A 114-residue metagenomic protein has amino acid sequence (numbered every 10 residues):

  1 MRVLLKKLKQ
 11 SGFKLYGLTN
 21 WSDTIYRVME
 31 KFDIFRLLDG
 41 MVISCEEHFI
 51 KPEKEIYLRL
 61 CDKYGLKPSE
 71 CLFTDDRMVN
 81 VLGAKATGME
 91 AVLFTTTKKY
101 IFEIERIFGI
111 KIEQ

Functional and structural regions predicted by a protein language model:
M1, I25-V28: Short low-complexity stretches enriched in small and charged residues
M1-Y16, K54: Short, acidic loop-to-helix structural element flanking the phosphoryl-transfer center in phosphate-processing enzymes
K6, S22, M29-Q114: Asp-based, Mg2+/Mn2+-dependent phosphohydrolase catalytic module
T19: Conserved phosphate-coupling serine/threonine residues in phosphotransfer and NTP-handling enzymes
